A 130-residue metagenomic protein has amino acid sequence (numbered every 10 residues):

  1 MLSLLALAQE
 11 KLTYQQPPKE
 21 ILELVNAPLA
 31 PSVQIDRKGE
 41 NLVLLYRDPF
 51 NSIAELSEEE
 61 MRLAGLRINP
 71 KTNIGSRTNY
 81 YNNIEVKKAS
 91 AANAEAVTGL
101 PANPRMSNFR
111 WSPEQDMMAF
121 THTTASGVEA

Functional and structural regions predicted by a protein language model:
S3-L5: N-terminal signal peptide c-region/cleavage motif recognized by signal peptidases
A8-A130: Beta-propeller folds
